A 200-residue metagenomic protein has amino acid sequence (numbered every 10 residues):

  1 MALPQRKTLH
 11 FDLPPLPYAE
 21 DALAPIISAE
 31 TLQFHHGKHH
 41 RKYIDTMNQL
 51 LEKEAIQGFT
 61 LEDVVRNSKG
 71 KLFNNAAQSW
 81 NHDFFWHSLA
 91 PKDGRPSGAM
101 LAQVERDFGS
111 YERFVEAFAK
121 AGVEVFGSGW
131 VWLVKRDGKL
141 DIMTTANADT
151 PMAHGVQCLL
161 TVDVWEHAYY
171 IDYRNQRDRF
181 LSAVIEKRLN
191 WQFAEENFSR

Functional and structural regions predicted by a protein language model:
A2-R200: Feature for soluble, non-membrane regions of globular proteins
